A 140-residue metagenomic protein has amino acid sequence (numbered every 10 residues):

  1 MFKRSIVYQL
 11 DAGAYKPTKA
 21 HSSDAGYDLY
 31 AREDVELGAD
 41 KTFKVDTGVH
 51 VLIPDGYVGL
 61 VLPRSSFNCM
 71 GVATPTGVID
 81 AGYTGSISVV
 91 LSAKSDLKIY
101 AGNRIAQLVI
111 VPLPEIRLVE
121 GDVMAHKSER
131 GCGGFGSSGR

Functional and structural regions predicted by a protein language model:
M1-R140: DUTPase catalytic domain/fold
